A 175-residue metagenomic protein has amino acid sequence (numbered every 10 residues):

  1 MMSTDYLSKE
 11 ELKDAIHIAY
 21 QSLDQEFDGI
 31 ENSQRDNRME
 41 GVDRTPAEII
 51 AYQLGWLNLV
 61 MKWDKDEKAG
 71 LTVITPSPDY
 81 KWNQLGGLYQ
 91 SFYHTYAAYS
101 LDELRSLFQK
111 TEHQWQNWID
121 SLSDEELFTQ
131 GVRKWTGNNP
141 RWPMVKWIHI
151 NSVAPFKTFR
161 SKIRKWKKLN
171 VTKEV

Functional and structural regions predicted by a protein language model:
M1-S22: Extreme N-terminal tail/first-helix region
T4-L7, D43, L88-D102, N138-K146: Acidic/His metal-coordination segments adjacent to aromatic residues that form catalytic metal sites in metalloenzymes
K9-I16, L104-F108, I148-S152: Hydrophobic packing residues in well-ordered alpha-helices of helical domains and bundles
Y20-E31, L57-M61, K65, Q109-S123 (+3 more regions): Structural signal for well-ordered, non-membrane alpha-helices
D36-G87, L127-V175: Short, contiguous alpha-helical
N83-F128: Acidic/histidine-rich alpha-helical segments that form the ligand environment of transition-metal centers
